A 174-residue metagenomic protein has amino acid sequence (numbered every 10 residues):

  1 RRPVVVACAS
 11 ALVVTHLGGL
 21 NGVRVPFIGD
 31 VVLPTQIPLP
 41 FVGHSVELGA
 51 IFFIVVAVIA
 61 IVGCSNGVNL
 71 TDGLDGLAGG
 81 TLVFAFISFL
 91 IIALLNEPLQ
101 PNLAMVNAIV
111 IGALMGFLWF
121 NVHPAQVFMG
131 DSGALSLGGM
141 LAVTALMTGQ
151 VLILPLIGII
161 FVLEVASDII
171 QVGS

Functional and structural regions predicted by a protein language model:
R1-V4: Membrane-interfacial loop-to-helix junctions in multi-pass inner-membrane proteins
A11-T15, L20-N21, V25-G29, A50-S174: Alpha-helical transmembrane segments
G22-G43: Membrane-interfacial helical/loop segments at transmembrane boundaries in membrane proteins
P38-S45, N96-Q100: Short helix-coil transition/hinge motifs at the ends and kinks of transmembrane helices, capturing the brief
